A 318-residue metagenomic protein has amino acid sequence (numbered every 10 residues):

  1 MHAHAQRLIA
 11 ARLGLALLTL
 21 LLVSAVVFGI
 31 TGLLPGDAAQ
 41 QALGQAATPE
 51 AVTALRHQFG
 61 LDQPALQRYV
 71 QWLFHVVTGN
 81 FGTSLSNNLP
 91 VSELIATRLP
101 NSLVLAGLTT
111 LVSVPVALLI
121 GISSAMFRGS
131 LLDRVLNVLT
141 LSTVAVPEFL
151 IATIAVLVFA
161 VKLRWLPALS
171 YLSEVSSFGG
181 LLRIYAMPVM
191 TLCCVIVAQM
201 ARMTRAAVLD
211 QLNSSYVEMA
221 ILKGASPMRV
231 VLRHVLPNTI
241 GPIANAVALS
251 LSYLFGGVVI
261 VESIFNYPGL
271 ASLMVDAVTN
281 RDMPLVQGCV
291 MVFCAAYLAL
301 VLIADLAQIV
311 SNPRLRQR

Functional and structural regions predicted by a protein language model:
H2-L8, L17-L20, I95-L132, E148 (+1 more regions): Alpha-helical transmembrane segments of integral membrane proteins, especially multi-pass inner/plasma-membrane
A5-A10, Y69-F81: A short amphipathic helical element positioned immediately N-terminal to and/or at the very start of a transmembrane
R12-L17, T140: Alpha-helical transmembrane segments and their helix-start/interface "positive-inside/aromatic belt" motifs in integral
L20-V70, L163-I184: Hydrophobic alpha-helical transmembrane segments of membrane transport/permease proteins and related membrane-embedded
V26-L33, Q63, Q71-F74, V138-L169 (+2 more regions): Membrane-water interface segments at the C-terminal ends of transmembrane alpha-helices in multi-pass inner-membrane
I30-L34, A42, A46-A47, V77 (+9 more regions): Hydrophobic aliphatic residues
H57-A65, F81-V91, L172-Y185, L192 (+1 more regions): Membrane-interfacial helix-loop-helix junctions in multi-pass membrane proteins
F74-L108: Individual transmembrane alpha-helix segments
